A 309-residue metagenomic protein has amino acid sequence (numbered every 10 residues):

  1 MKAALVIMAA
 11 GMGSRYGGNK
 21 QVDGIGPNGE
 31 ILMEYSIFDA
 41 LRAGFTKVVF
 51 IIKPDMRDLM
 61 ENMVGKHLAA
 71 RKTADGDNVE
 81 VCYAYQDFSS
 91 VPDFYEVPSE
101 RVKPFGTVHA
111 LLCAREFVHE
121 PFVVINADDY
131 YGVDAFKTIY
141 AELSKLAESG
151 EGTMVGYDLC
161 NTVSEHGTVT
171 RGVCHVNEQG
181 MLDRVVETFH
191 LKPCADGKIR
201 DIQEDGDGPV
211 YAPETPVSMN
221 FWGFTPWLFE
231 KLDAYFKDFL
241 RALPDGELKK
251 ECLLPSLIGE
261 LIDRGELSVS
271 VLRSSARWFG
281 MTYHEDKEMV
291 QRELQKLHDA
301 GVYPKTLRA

Functional and structural regions predicted by a protein language model:
M1-A4, P27-V124, Y131-G132, F136 (+1 more regions): Conserved N-terminal catalytic core of the sugar/cofactor nucleotidyltransferase
M1-N19, D23: N-terminal nucleotide-binding beta1-loop-alpha1 segment
M60-V64, I139, L232, V290: Hydrophobic packing residues within well-ordered alpha-helices of enzyme cores
D93-K103, G167-G172, E285-M289: Short, surface-exposed amphipathic charged segments that create phosphate/polyanion-binding patches used for binding
V133-W222: Conserved core of the sugar-phosphate nucleotidyltransferase
F221-L232: Conserved nucleotide-sugar donor-binding and metal-coordinating catalytic region shared by glycosyltransferases
L232-L267: A C-terminal functional module that forms or caps the active site or interfaces directly with catalytic machinery
D286-A309: Generic C-terminus detector
